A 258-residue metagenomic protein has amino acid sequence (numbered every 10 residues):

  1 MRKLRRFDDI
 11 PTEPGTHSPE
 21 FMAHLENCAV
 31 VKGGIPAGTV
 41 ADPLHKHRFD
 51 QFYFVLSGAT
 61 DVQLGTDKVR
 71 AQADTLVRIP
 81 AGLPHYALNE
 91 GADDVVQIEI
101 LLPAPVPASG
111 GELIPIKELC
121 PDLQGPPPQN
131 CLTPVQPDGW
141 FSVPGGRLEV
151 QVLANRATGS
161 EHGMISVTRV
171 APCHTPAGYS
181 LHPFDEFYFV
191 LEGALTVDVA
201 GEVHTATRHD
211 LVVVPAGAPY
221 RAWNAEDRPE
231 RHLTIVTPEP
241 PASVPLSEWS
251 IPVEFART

Functional and structural regions predicted by a protein language model:
M1-N27, A108-G163, A177, S247-T258: A short, N-terminal "cap"/entry segment at the start of jelly-roll beta-barrel domains of the cupin/DSBH fold
T12-S18, V31-K46, Q151-V152, S166-H182: Conserved short histidine dyad/triad with adjacent acidic residue
G34-I35, K46-V62, L102-P103, V167-A171 (+2 more regions): Short, conserved beta-strand element in jelly-roll/cupin
F52, R78, A92-G111, V213 (+1 more regions): A short hydrophobic beta-strand segment most commonly corresponding to one strand of the jelly-roll/cupin
A59-D61, K68, D94, F187 (+4 more regions): Structural motif
T66-A81, G201-G217: Short acidic-glycine-tyrosine-enriched beta hairpin
G82-L83, L88, G217-A218, T237-P238: Short, surface-exposed secondary-structure boundary micro-motifs
L88-E90, A222-A225: Asparagine-centered strand-capping/turn motif at beta-strand->loop junctions
